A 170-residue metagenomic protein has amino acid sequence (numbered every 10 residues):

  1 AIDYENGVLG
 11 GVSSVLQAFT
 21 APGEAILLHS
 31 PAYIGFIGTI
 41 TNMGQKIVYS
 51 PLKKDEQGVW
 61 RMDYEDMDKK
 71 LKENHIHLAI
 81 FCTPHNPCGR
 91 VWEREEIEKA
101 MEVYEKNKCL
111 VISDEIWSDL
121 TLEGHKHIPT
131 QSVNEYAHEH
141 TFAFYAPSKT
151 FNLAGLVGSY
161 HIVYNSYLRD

Functional and structural regions predicted by a protein language model:
A1-E102, D119-E123, H127-S132: Conserved core of the PLP fold type I
T20, E73, L110, E135-H138 (+1 more regions): Alpha-helix termination/capping residues and helix-transition junctions
E24, Q45, Y104-L110, H138-E139: A short helix->loop->beta-strand "cap" motif at the edges of active sites that frequently abuts
V48, I112, A143: Conserved Rossmann-like nucleotide-binding pocket used by diverse enzymes that bind dinucleotide cofactors
H77-L78, L110, F142: Short, Asp-centered acidic motifs that coordinate Mg2+ and/or phosphate in catalytic or ligand-binding sites
T83, V111-I112: Residue-level marker for buried hydrophobic side chains located in beta-strands that build the well-ordered beta-sheet
E115: Walker B catalytic acidic pair
V133-D170: Active-site PLP attachment segment
